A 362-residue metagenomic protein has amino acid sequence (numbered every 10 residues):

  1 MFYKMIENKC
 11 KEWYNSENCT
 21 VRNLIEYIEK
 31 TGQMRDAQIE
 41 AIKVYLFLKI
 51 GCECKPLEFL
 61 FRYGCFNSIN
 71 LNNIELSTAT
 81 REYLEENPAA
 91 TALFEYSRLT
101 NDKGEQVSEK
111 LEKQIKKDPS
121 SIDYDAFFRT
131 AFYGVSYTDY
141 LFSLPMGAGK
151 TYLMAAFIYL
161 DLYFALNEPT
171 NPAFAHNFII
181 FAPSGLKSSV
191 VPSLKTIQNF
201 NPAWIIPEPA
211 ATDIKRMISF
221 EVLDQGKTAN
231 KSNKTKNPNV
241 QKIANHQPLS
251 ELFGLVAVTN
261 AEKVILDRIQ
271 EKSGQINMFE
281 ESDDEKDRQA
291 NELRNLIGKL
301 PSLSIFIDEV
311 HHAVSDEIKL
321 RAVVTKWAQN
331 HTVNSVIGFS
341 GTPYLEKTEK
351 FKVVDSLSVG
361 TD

Functional and structural regions predicted by a protein language model:
K9, E40-G51, A156-F164, E168-P169 (+2 more regions): Short, hydrophobic/amphipathic alpha-helical patches that form generic packing surfaces within helical domains
W13-S143: Conserved pre-motif I regulatory segment
T20-I28, I122-A126, G134-T138, S232-Q247 (+2 more regions): Short linear interaction motifs
I115, P119, A131, V135 (+4 more regions): P-loop NTPase motor catalytic core
S136, F174-A175, E251-L252, K299-P301 (+1 more regions): Short loop/turn elements that form and flank the Walker-type P-loop nucleotide-binding site in RecA-like NTPase cores
L144, T151-L166, K187-Q198, V258-D362: Signature of the SF2 helicase/ATPase Hel1-core->accessory helical subdomain module
L153, P172-D213, E262-K263: Conserved Walker A/P-loop ATP-binding site and its immediately adjacent core in helicase/helicase-like ATPase domains
A203-E281: Inter-Walker segment of RecA-like/P-loop motor cores
